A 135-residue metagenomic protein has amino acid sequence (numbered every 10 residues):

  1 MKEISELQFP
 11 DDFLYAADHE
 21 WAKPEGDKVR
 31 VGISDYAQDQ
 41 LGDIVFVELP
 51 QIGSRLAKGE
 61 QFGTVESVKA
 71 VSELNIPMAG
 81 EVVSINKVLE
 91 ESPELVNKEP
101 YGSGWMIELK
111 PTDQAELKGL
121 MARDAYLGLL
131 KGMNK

Functional and structural regions predicted by a protein language model:
M1-Q61, E94, K98-Q114, G119 (+1 more regions): Acidic, low-complexity mobile loops and tails
L14, E48, E66, S72-P77: Small beta-strand-rich domains/subdomains or short beta-sheet motifs embedded in larger alpha/beta proteins
A22-P24, V68, I85-V88: Residue-level recognition of beta-strand microenvironments
D35-A37, K69, M78: Short glycine-rich, polar/acidic loop-and-turn segments at beta strand-coil junctions
D43, T64, V71, E81 (+1 more regions): Gly/Ser/Thr-rich helix-start
Q51-V65, I76, E81-V83: Short, well-structured beta-strand-loop connectors
A79, V83-S84, E90-N97: Charged, amphipathic alpha-helical coiled-coil/dimerization segments
